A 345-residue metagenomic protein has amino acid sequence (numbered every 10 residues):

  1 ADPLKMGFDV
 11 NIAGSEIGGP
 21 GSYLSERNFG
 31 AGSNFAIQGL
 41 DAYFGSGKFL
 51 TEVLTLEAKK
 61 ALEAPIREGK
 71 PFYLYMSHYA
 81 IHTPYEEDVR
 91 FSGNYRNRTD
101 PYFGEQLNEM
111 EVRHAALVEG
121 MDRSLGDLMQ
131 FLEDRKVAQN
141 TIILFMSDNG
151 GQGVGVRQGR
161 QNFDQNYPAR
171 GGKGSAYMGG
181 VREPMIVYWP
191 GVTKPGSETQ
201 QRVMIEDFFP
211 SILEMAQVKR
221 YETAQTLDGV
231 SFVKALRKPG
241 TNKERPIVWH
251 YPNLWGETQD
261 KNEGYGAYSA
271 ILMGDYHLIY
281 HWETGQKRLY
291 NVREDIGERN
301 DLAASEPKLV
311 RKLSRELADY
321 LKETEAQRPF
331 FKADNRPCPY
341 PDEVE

Functional and structural regions predicted by a protein language model:
A1, G14-I17, Y75-E86, F145-G153 (+3 more regions): Short, solvent-exposed turn/loop segments enriched in Gly/Ser/Thr/Pro and often Arg
A1-L74, H78-E87, D100-N108, V112-A115: Formylglycine-dependent
D2-G7, T83-N94, Q130-V192, M204: Histidine-centered active-site microenvironments of extracellular/periplasmic hydrolases and transferases
M6-D9, R67-L74, V137-I143, R182-E183 (+2 more regions): Loop/turn elements at helix/coil->beta-strand transitions in domains of secreted/extracellular proteins
V10, S15, G151-A176, T193-S197 (+4 more regions): C-terminal cap/loop subdomain of S1 sulfatases and analogous C-terminal strand-loop tails that border
I37-Y43, Q106-M110, F145, N166-R170 (+3 more regions): Flexible glycine/proline-enriched surface loops and loop-helix/loop-strand junctions
F72-S77, V118-M121, L125, I142-S147 (+4 more regions): Beta-strand elements within well-structured catalytic alpha/beta cores of enzymes that handle phosphate/sulfate esters
F208, L254, E283-Q286, V292-E345: Long, internal low-complexity/basic segments
